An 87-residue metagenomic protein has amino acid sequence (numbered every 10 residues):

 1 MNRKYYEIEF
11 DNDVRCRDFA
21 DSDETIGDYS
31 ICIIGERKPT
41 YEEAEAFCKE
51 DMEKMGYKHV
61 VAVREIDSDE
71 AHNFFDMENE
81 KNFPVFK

Functional and structural regions predicted by a protein language model:
M1-N2, T25: Short, ordered beta-strand-loop transition motifs
R3-R15: A short beta-strand micro-motif
Y6-E7, D18, E36, K49 (+1 more regions): Assembly/interface hotspot detector across virion components, adhesins/toxins, and nucleic-acid enzymes
E7, S22, K81-P84: Short, low-complexity polar/charged micro-motifs in intrinsically disordered terminal tails
E9-D11, I34, I66: A structural detector for beta-sheet-dominated domains
R17-D18, N73: Short acidic, gly/pro-rich beta-turn/loop elements at beta-sheet edges and active-site/ligand-binding grooves
F19-E42: A short, exposed loop/beta-hairpin motif centered on an aromatic-Gly-Thr core
C32, Y41-K87: Short, mixed-charge low-complexity intrinsically disordered segments
